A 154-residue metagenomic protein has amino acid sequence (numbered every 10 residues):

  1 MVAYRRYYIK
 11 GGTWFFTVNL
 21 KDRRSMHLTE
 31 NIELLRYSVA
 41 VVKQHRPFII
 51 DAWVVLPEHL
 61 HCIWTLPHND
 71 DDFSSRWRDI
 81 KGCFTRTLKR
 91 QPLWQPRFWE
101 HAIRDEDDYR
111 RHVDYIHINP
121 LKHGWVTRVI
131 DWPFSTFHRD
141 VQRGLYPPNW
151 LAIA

Functional and structural regions predicted by a protein language model:
M1-A154: Short catalytic/metal-binding and nucleic-acid-binding patches
